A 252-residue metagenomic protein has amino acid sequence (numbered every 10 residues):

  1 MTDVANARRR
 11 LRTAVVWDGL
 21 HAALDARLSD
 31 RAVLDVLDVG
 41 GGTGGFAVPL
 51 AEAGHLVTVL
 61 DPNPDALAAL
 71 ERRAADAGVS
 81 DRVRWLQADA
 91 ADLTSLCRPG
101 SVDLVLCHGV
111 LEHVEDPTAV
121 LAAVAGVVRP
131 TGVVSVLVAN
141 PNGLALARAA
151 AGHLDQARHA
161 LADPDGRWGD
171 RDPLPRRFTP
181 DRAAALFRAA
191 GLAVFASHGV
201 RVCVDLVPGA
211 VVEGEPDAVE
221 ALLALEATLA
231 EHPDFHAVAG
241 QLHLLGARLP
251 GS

Functional and structural regions predicted by a protein language model:
R10-A32: Conserved alpha-helix/loop element of class I SAM-dependent methyltransferases that forms part of the SAM/SAH-binding
A32-G40: Conserved class I S-adenosyl-L-methionine
G45, P49-D92: Class I SAM-dependent methyltransferase SAM/SAH-binding core
L106: A conserved beta-strand element that flanks and buttresses the S-adenosyl-L-methionine
T118-V133: A short glycine-rich, Lys/Arg-flanked "PGG" loop and its adjoining helix->strand segment in the class I
V133-A162: Conserved class I S-adenosyl-L-methionine
L174-G191, S197: Short alpha-helix
A196-S252: Conserved Class I S-adenosyl-L-methionine
